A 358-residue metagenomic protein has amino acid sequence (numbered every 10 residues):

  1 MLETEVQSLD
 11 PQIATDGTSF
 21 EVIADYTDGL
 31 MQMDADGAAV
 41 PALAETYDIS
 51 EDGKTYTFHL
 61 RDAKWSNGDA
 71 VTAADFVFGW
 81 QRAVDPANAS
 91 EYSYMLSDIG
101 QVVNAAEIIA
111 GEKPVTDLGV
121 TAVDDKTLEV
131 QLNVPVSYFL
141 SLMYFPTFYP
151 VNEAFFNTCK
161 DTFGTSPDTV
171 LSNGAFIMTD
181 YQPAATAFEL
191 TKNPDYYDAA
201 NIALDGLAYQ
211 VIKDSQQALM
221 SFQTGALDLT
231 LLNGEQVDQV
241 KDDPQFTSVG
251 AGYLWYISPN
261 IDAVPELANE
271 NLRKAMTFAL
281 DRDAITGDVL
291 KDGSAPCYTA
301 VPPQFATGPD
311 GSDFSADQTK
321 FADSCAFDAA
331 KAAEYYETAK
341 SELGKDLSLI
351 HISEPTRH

Functional and structural regions predicted by a protein language model:
L2-E51, L171: N-terminal lobe/hinge region of extracytoplasmic solute-binding protein
E45-M95, E129, E266-A268: Aromatic- and charge-enriched surface segment that lines or borders ligand/interaction sites
D75-V77, E91-A154: Surface-exposed binding/hinge segments that line and control ligand-binding clefts or catalytic entry sites
L132-I202, G206: Gly/Pro-rich hinge or "lid" segments in bacterial periplasmic/extracellular proteins
V170, P194-Q239: Ligand-site clamp/hinge motif
T191-D195, A251-A275, A279, D288-V289: A bilobed periplasmic-binding-protein/Venus flytrap-type ligand-binding module shared by bacterial periplasmic
D238-G250: Ligand-binding "clamshell"
E270-S353, R357: Append "and occasionally in soluble cytosolic enzymes with long acidic Gly/Pro-rich linkers
